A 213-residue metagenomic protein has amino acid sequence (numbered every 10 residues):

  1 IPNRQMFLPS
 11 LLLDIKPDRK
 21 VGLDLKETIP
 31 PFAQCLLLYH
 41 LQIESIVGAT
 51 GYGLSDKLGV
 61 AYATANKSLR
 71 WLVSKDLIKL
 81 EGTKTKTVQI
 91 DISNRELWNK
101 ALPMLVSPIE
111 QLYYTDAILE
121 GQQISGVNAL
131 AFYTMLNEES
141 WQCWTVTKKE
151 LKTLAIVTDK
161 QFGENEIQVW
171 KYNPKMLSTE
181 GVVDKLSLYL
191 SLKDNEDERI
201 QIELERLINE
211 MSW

Functional and structural regions predicted by a protein language model:
I1-L8, L102-W213: Long, low-complexity, charge-rich intrinsically disordered regions
L11-L38: Short alpha-helical segments that sit at the start of domains
L41-I46, T179: Short helix-capping/hinge SLiMs at alpha-helix to coil transitions
S45-L58: Short acidic, hydrophobic short linear motifs in intrinsically disordered regions
G59-S74: Short amphipathic alpha-helical interaction segments
V73-K84: A short, conserved structural fragment
K84-I92: Minor-groove-contacting beta-hairpin "wing" of winged helix-turn-helix DNA-binding domains
R95-L97: Small-residue-rich helix-loop
